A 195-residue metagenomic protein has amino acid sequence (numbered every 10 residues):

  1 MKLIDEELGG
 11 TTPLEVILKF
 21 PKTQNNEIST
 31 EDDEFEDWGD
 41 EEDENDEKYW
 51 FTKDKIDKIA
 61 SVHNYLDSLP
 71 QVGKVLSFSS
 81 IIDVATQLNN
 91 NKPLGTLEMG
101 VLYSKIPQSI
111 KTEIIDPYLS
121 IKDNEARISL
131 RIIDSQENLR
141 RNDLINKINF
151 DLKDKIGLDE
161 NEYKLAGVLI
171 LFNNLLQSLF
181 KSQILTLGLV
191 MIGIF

Functional and structural regions predicted by a protein language model:
M1-F195: Extracytoplasmic
